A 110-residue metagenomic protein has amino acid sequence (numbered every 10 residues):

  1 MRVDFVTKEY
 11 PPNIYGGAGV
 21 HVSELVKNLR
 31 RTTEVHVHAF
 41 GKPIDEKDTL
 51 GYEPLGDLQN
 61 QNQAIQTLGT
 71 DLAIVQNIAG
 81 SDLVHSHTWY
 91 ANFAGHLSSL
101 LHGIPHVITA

Functional and structural regions predicted by a protein language model:
M1, T33, L50, I104-P105: A structural micro-motif
M1-D45: N-terminal subdomain of nucleotide-sugar transferases
V3, L83, S99-A110: Active-site proximal beta-strand in glycosyltransferases
R30, S98-S99: A generic structural signal for well-ordered alpha-helical segments
I44-I78: A short, charged, and often flexible helix/loop element on the N-terminal side of the glycosyltransferase catalytic
S86-A91: Short His-centered aromatic/hydrophobic patch
